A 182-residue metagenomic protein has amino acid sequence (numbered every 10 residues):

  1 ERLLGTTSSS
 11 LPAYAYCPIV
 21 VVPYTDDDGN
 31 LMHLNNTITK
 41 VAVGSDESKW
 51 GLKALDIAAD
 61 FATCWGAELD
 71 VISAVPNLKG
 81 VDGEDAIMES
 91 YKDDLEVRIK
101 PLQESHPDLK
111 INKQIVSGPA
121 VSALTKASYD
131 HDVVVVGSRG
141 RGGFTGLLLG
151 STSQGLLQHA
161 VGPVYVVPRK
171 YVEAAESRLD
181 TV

Functional and structural regions predicted by a protein language model:
E1-N30, S128-E176: Gly/Ser-rich helix-loop-strand patches that form or flank binding pockets for ribonucleotide-derived cofactors
S10, G29-M32, D60, L102-E104 (+2 more regions): Short, flexible, glycine/charge-rich loop motifs used to bind or transfer phosphoryl groups or to couple energy/partner
D27-T39: Intrinsically disordered, low-complexity Ser/Thr-rich linker and spacer segments in cell-wall-related proteins
N36-D85, E89, Q103-H106, K110-Q114 (+5 more regions): Small/aliphatic-rich secondary-structure junction motif
A54, Y91-L95, T152: Hydrophobic alpha-helical membrane-association signature
E96-K100: A conserved short alpha-helical segment within the catalytic HATPase_c
I115-S122: Charged docking surfaces used in two-component/phosphorelay signaling
